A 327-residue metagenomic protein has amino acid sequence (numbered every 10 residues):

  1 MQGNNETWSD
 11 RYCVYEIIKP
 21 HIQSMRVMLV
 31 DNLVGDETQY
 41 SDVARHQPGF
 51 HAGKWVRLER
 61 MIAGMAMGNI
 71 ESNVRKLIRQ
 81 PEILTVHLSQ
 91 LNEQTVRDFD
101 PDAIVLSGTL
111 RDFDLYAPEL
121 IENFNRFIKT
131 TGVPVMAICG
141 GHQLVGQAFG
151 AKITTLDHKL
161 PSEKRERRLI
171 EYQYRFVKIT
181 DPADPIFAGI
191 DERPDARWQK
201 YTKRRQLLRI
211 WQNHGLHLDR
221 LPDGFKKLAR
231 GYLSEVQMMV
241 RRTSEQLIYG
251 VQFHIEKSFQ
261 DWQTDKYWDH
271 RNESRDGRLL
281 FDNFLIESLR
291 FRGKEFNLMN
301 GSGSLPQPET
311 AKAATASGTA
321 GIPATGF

Functional and structural regions predicted by a protein language model:
M1-S24, V34-Q39, A44, A52 (+1 more regions): Acyltransferase
Y12-S24, Q90-F99, Y232-S244: Short amphipathic alpha-helices and their capping/turn segments at secondary-structure boundaries
V27-M28: Conserved hydrophobic helix-helix packing surfaces used for dimerization/oligomerization
L33-Q80: Short, charged N-terminal beta->alpha structural module
F50-M65, R167-F176, D269-R275: A short acidic, glycine-rich active-site loop that binds or catalyzes chemistry on phosphate/adenosine moieties
E71-A137, F149-G150: Flexible gly/pro-rich beta->alpha loop and the following alpha-helix that scaffold active-site loops
A117-N125, A229-L233, R271: Charged helix-capping and loop-helix junction motifs
G150-S244, I248, F253-S258, A324-G326: Pocket-forming structural segment of enzyme catalytic cores
